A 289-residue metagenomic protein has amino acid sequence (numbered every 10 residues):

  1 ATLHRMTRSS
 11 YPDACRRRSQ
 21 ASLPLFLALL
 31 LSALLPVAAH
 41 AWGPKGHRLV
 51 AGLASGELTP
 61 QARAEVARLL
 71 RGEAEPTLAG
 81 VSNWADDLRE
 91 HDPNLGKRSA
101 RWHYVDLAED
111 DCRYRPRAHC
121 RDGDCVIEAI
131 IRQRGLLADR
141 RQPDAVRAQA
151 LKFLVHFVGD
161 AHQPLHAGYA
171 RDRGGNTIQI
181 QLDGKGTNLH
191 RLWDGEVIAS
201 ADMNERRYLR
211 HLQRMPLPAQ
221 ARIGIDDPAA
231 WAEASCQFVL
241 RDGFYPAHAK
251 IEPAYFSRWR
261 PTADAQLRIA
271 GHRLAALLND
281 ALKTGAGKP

Functional and structural regions predicted by a protein language model:
A1-S19: N-terminal secretory signal peptides that target proteins for export/translocation
S19-S22, R147: Structural motif marking the loop-to-transmembrane transition
S22-P36: Bacterial N-terminal signal peptides
H40-F157, P164-P289: N-terminal, motif-rich segments that launch catalysis or mediate targeting to/interaction with membranes, typified by
